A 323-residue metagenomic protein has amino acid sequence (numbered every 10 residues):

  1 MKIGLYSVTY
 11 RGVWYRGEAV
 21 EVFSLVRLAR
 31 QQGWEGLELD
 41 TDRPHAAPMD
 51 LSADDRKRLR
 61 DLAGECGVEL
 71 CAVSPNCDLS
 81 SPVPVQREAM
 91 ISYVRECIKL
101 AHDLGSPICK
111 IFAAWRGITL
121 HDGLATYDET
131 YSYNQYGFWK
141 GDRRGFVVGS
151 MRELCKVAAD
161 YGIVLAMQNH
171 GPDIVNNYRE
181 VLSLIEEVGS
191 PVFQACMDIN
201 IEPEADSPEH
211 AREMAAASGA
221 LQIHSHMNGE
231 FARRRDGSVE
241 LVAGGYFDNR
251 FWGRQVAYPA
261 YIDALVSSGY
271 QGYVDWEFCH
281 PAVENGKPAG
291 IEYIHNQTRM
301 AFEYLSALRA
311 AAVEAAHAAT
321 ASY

Functional and structural regions predicted by a protein language model:
M1-G33, G105, R152, V175-Y323: Histidine-acidic metal/acid-base catalytic patches
E18, P48, S52-D55, V83-Q86 (+7 more regions): Residue-level preference for long, well-ordered alpha-helices that form the structural scaffold of enzyme catalytic
F23-R27, R60-E69, S81-Q194: Active-site acidic/histidine proton-transfer and metal-coordination neighborhood in alpha/beta enzyme cores
Q32-D42, A72-C77: Short, conserved active-site loops that position catalytic residues or coordinate cofactors/metal ions across diverse
E38, A72-S74, K110, A166 (+2 more regions): Conserved beta-strand positions in the central sheet of alpha/beta enzyme cores
E38-R60, A114-L120: Glycine-rich, proline-tolerant flexible connector loops at the mouths of alpha/beta enzymes
T41, M167-G171, I199, F278: Short glycine-centered, acidic/aromatic-flanked micro-motifs in structured strand/loop junctions that mark active-site
H45-A47, C77-S81, R116-I118, G171-V175 (+2 more regions): Short, small-residue-enriched loops and turns at beta-alpha junctions that line or gate enzyme active sites
